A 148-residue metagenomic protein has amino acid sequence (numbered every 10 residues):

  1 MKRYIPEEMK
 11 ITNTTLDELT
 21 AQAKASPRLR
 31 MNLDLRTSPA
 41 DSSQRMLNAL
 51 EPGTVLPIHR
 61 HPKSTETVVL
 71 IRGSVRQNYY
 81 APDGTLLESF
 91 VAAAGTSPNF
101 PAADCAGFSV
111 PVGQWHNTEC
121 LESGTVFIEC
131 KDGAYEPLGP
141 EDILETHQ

Functional and structural regions predicted by a protein language model:
M1-S43, S89-N99, T146-H147: A short, N-terminal "cap"/entry segment at the start of jelly-roll beta-barrel domains of the cupin/DSBH fold
R3-Y4, L19, F90-V91, T96-A102 (+1 more regions): Double-stranded beta-helix
L47-A49, T67, G107-S109, E129: Conserved hydrophobic/aromatic beta-strand scaffold that supports enzyme active sites
L47-K63: Conserved short histidine dyad/triad with adjacent acidic residue
I58-H59, Q77-N78, F108-V110, H116-L121 (+1 more regions): Short beta-strand His + acidic residue motifs that chelate non-heme Fe in jelly-roll/DSBH and cupin folds
R60-P62, V69-L70, C120-S123: Short glycine/proline-enriched turns and hinge-like loops at secondary-structure junctions
K63-G84: Glycine- and acidic-residue-biased ligand/ion/polar-headgroup-sensing regions
